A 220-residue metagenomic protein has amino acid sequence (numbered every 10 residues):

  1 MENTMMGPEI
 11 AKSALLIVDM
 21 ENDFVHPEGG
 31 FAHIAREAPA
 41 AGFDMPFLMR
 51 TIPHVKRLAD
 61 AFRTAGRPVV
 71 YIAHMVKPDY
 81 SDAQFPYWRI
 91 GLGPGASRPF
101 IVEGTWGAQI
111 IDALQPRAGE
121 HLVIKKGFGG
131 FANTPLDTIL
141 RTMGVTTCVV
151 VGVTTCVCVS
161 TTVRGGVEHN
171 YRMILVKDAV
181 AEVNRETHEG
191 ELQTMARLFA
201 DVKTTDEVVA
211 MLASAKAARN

Functional and structural regions predicted by a protein language model:
M1-L16, D23, E28-A32, K56-A65 (+2 more regions): Active-site-adjacent betaalpha module
N22, F47, A73-V76: Short glycine-rich, polar/acidic loop-and-turn segments at beta strand-coil junctions
E37-P53, P94-T105: A short acidic, glycine-rich active-site loop that binds or catalyzes chemistry on phosphate/adenosine moieties
V70-I72, T204: A structural signal for short, well-ordered beta-strand segments and their strand-loop junctions that often border
